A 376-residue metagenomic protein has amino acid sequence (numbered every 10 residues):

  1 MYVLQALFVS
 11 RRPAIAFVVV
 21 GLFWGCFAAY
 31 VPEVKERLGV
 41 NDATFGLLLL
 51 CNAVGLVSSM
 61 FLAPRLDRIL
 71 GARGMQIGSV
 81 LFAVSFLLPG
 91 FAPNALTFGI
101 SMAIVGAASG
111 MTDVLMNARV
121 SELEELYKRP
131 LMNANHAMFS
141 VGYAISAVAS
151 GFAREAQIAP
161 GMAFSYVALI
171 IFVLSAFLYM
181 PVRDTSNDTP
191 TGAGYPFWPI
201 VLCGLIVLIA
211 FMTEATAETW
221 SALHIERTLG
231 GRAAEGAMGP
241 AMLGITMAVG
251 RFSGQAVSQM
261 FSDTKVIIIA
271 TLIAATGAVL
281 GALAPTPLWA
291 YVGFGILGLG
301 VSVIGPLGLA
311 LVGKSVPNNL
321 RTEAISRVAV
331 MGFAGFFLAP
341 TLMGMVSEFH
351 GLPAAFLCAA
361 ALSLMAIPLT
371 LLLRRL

Functional and structural regions predicted by a protein language model:
A29-A43, T219-E235: Short amphipathic helix-loop junctions that connect adjacent transmembrane helices in Major Facilitator Superfamily/SLC
G39, F91-L96, G230, A284-P285: Helix-breaking motifs and short loop linkers at transmembrane-helix boundaries and internal kinks in secondary membrane
D42-A43, E125-N135, A233, N318-V328: Loop-to-transmembrane helix entry/capping segments in MFS-fold secondary transporters and related SLC/MFSD carriers
S59-G71, R154, G250-S262, S347-E348: Helix-to-loop junctions at the C-terminal end of transmembrane segments in multipass secondary transporters
S59-P93: Conserved MFS/SLC helix-loop-helix module at the cytosolic interface between two early adjacent transmembrane helices
R73-L87, K265-L280: Structural signature of the two symmetry-related core transmembrane helices
M111-E125, V303-V316: Intracellular juxtamembrane helix-capping segments at the cytosolic ends of symmetry-related transmembrane helices
G161-Y179, F356-L372: Symmetry-related core transmembrane helices of the 12-TM Major Facilitator Superfamily/SLC fold
